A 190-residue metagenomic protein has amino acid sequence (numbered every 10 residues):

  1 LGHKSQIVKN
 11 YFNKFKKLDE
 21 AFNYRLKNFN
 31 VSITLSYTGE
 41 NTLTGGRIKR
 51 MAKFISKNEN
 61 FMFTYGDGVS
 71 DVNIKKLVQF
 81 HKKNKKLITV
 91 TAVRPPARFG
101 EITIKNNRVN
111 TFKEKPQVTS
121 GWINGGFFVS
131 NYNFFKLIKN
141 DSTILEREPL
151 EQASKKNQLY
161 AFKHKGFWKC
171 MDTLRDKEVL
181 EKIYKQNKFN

Functional and structural regions predicted by a protein language model:
L1-Y65, K76, L137, T173: Conserved N-terminal catalytic core of the sugar/cofactor nucleotidyltransferase
V8, M51, D67, H81 (+3 more regions): Residue-level signal for inorganic ion chemistry
K14, G39, A92-V93, N106 (+1 more regions): FAD-dependent flavoprotein oxygenase/oxidase catalytic domain
N30-S32, K85, K156-Q158: A generic structural signal for alpha->beta connector loops
S36-T38, T91, F162-H164: Conserved beta-strand termini and adjacent loop/short-helix elements that scaffold enzyme active sites in alpha/beta
S36-Y37, K105, K113: Residue-level detector of conserved, well-ordered beta-strand and adjacent loop positions that form binding/recognition
E59-M62, V69-S70, I74-K82, R94-A97 (+1 more regions): Catalytic-core segments of class I nucleotidyltransferases/pyrophosphorylases that form NMP-activated intermediates
I88-I104: Short beta-strand-to-loop element that shapes/binds the nucleotide-sugar donor at the catalytic cleft/hinge
